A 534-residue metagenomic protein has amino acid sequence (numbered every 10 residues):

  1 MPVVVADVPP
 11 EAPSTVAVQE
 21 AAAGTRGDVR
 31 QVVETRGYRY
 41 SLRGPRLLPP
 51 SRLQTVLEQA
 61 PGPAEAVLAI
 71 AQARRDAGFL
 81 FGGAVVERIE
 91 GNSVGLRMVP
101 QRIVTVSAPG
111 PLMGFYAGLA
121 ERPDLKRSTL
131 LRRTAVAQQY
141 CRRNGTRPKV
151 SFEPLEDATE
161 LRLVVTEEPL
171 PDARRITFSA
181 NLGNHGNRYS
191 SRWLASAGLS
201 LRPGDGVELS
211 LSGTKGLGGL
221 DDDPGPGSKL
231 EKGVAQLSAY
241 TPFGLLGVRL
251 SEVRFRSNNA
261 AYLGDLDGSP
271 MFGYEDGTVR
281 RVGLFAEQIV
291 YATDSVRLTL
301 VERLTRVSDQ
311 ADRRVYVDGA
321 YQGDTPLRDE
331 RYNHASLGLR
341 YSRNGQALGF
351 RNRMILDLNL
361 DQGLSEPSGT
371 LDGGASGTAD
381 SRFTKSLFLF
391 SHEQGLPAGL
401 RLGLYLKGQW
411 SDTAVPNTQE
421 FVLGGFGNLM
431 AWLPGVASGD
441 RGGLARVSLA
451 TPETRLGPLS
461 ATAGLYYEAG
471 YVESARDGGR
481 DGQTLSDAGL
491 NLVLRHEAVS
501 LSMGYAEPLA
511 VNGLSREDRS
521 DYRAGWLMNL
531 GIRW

Functional and structural regions predicted by a protein language model:
P63-V67, A71-A73, G78-G83, V104-F243 (+2 more regions): Outer-membrane beta-barrel initiation region
K126, N187-S191, P224-K229, M271-V279 (+6 more regions): Replace "Gram-negative outer membrane beta-barrel proteins" with "bacterial and organellar outer membrane beta-barrel
L170-I176, G204-E208, P242-G247, Y291-T299 (+4 more regions): Short loop/turn motifs that connect adjacent beta-strands in outer-membrane beta-barrel proteins
F178-N184, A195-A197, L209-K215, V248-R254 (+7 more regions): Transmembrane beta-barrel strands of outer-membrane/channel proteins
A197-L199, A235-L237, L284-A286, L300-E302 (+8 more regions): Membrane-embedded beta-strands of outer-membrane beta-barrel proteins, especially the hydrophobic/small aromatic
V207, D222-R331, A335-R343: Transmembrane beta-barrel wall of Gram-negative outer-membrane proteins
Q310-A461, Y466-A469, E473-A475, L514-D521 (+1 more regions): C-terminal outer-membrane beta-barrel translocator/porin domains of Gram-negative envelope proteins and their
L492-V499, Y505, S520-W534: Outer-membrane beta-barrel "beta-signal"
